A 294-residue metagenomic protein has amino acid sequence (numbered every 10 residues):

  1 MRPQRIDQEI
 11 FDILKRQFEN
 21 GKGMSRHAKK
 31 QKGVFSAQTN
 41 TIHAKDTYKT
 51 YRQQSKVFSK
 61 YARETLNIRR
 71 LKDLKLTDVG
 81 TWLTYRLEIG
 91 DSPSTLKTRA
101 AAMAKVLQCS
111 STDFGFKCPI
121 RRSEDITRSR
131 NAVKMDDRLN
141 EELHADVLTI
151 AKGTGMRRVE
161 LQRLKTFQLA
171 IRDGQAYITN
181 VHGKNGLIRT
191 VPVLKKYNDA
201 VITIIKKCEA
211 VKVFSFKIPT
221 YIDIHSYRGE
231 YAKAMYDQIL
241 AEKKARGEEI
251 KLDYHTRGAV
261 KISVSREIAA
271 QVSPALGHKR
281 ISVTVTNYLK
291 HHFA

Functional and structural regions predicted by a protein language model:
M1-T41: N-terminal DNA-binding module of tyrosine recombinases/phage integrases
A28-R121: N-terminal core-binding DNA-recognition domain of tyrosine recombinases/integrases
F114-E141, N185-K196, E209-A210: DNA breakage-rejoining catalytic core of tyrosine-based enzymes
R128-R158, S263-R266: Basic, Lys/Arg- and aromatic-enriched nucleic-acid-binding interface segment
R130, R163-D199: Conserved tyrosine-mediated DNA breakage-rejoining catalytic core shared by Y-recombinases
L161, H225-L240, V272-S273: Short, basic/aromatic-rich helical patch in the C-terminal catalytic core of site-specific tyrosine
A176-V181, L252-A294: Short functional hotspots where side chains directly engage DNA or cofactors
G183-K206, V211-Y231: C-terminal catalytic core of Y-nucleophile DNA break-rejoin enzymes
